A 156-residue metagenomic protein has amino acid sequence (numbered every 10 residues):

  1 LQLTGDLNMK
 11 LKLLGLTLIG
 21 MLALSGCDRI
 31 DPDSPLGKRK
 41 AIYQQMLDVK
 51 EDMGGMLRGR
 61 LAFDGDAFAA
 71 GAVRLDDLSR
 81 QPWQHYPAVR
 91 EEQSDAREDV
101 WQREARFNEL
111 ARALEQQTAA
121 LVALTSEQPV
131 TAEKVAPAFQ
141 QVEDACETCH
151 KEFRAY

Functional and structural regions predicted by a protein language model:
L1-N8: Short, Lys/Arg-enriched N-terminal segments with co-localized hydrophobic residues within the first ~10-30 amino acids
L11-L13, K40: Hydrophobic alpha-helical segments, especially transmembrane helices and their immediate juxtamembrane helical caps
L13-M21: Sec-dependent N-terminal signal peptides
A23-G26: C-terminal motif of bacterial Sec signal peptides marking the signal peptidase cleavage site
D28-G65, A72-Y156: Sequence context surrounding c-type heme c attachment/ligation sites in exported
